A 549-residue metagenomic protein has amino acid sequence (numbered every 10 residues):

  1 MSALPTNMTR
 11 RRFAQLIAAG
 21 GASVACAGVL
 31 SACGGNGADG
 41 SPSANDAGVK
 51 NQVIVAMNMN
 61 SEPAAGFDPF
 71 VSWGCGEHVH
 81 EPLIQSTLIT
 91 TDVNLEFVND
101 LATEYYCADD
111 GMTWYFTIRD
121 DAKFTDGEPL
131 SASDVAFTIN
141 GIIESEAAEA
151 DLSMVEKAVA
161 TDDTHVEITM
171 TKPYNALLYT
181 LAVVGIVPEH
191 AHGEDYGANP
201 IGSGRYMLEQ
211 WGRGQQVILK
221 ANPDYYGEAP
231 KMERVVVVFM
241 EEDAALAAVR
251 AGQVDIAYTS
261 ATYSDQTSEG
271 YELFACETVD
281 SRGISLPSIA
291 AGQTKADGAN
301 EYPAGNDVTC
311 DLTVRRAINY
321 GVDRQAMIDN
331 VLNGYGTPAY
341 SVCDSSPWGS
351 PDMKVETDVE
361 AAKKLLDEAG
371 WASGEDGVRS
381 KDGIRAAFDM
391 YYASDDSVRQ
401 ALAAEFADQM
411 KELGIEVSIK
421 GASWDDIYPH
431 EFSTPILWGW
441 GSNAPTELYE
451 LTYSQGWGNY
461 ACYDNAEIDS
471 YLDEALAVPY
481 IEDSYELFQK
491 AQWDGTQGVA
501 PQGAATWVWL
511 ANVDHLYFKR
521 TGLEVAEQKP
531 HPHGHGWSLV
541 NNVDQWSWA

Functional and structural regions predicted by a protein language model:
M8, Q15-A19, S23-L30, G212 (+4 more regions): Detector for C-terminal structural segments
A56-D109, I201: N-terminal lobe/hinge region of extracytoplasmic solute-binding protein
D92, E96, Y179-P230, R234 (+5 more regions): Gly/Pro-rich hinge or "lid" segments in bacterial periplasmic/extracellular proteins
T103-E146, E167, A248, D307-T309: Aromatic- and charge-enriched surface segment that lines or borders ligand/interaction sites
S131-T138, D163-H165, T169, G204-R205 (+5 more regions): Alpha-helical secondary-structure segments
A148-A191, Q210: Surface-exposed binding/hinge segments that line and control ligand-binding clefts or catalytic entry sites
P223-E269, T278, E416-S418: Ligand-site clamp/hinge motif
A372-S442: Ligand/substrate-recognition segments at binding pockets and active sites
